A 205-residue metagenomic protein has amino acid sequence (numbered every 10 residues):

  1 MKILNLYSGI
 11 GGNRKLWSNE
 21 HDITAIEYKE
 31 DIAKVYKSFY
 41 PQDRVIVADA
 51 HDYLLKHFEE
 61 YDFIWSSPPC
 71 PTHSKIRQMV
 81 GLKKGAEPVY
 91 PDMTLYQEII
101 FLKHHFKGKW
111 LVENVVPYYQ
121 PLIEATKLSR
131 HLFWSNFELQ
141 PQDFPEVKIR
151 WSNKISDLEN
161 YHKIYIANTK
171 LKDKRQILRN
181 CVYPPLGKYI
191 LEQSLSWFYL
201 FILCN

Functional and structural regions predicted by a protein language model:
M1-N205: Conserved active-site and SAM-binding loop architecture of S-adenosyl-L-methionine-dependent nucleic-acid
